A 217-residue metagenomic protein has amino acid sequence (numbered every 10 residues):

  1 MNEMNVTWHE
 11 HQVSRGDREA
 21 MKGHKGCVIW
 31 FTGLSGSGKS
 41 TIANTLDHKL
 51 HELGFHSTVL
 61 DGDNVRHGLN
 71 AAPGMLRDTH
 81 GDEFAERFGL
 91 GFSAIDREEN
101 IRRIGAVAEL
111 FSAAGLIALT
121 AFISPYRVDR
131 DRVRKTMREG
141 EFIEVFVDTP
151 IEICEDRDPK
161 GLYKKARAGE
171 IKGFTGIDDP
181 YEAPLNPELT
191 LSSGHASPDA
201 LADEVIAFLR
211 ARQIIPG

Functional and structural regions predicted by a protein language model:
M1-V28: Extreme N-terminal, non-catalytic leader segments that precede Walker-type/kinase nucleotide-binding cores
G26-V28, H56, I117-L119: Residue-level preference for the first positions of well-ordered beta-strands
F31: Hydrophobic anchor at the beta1->P-loop junction of P-loop NTPases
S35: The conserved Walker
K39: Conserved lysine of the Walker
N44-G105: Conserved substrate/cofactor phosphate-moiety recognition/catalytic segment in nucleotide-dependent phosphotransferases
M75-T79, F88-G91, R103-A166, G173: ATP-dependent NMP and nucleoside kinases share a basic, alpha-helical "lid"
D148-E204, R212-G217: Small-molecule kinase domains that catalyze NTP-dependent phosphoryl transfer to phosphate-bearing small molecules
